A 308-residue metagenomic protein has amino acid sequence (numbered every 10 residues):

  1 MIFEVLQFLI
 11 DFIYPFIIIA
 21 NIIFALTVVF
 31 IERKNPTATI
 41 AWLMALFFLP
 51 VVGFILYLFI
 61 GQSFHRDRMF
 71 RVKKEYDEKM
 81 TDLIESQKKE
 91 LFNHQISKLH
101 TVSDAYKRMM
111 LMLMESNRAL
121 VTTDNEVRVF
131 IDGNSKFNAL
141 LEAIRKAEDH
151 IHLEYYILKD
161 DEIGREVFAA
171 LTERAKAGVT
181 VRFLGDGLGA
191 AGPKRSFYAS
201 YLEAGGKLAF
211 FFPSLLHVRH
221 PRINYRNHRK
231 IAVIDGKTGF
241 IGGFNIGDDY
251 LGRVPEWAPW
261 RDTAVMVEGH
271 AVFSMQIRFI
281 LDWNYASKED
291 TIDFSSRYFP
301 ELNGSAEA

Functional and structural regions predicted by a protein language model:
M1-A308: N-terminal localization/anchoring segments of enzymes in phospholipid and broader phosphate metabolism
